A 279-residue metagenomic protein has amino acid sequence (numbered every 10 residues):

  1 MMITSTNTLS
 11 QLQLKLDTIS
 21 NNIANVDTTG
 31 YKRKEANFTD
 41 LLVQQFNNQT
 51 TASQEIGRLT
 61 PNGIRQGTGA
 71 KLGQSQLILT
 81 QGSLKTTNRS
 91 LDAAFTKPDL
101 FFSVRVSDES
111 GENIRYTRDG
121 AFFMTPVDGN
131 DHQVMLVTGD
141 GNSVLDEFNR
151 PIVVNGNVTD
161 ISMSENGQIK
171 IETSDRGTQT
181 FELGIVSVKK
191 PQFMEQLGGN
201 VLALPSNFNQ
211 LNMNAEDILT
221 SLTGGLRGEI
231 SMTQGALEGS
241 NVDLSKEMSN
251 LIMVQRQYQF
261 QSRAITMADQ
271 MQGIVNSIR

Functional and structural regions predicted by a protein language model:
M1-P151, G156-R279: Amphipathic alpha-helical polymerization modules
